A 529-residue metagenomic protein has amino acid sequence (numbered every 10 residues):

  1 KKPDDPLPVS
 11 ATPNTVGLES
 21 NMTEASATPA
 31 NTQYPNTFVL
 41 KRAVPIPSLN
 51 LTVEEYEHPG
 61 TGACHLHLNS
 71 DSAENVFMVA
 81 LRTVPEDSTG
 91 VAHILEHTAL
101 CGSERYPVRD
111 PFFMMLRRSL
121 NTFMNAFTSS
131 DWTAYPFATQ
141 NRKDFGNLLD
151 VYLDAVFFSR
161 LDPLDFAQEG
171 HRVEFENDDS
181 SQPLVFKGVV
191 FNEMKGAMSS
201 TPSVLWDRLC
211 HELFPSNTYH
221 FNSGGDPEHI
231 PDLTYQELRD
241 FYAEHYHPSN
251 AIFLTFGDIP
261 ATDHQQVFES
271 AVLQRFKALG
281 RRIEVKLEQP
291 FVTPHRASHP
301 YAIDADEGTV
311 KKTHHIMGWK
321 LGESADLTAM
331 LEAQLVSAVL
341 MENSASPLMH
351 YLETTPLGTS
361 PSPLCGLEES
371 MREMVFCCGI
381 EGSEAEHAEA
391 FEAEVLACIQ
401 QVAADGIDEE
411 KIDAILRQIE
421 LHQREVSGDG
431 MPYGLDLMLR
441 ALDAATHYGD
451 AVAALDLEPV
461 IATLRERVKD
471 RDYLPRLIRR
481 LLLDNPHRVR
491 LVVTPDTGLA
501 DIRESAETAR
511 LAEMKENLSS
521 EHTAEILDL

Functional and structural regions predicted by a protein language model:
K2-P8: Extreme N-terminal basic, low-complexity initiation segments that serve as generic localization/processing leaders
E19-N36, V84, T98-Q289, V310-I316 (+4 more regions): Charge-rich, well-structured scaffold segments of protease-associated domains
T28-D71: N- or domain-start disorder-to-order transition segments that initiate the globular core
T52-P59, H295-A305: Short acidic-hydrophobic surface loop/beta-edge motif
L68-A80: Active-site scaffold of zinc-dependent metalloenzymes
L81-T89: Short pre-active-site segment immediately N-terminal to the catalytic Zn-binding motif
T89-H97, C101: Active-site recognition of the HExxH zinc-binding catalytic motif
